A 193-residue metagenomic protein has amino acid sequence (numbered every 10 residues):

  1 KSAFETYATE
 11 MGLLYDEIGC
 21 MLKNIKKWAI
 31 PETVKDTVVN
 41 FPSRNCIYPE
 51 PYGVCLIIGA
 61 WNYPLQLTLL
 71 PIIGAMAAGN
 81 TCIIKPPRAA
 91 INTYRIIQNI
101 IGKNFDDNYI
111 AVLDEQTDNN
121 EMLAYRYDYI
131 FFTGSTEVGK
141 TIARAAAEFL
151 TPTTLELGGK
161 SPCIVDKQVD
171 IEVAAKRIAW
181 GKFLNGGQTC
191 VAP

Functional and structural regions predicted by a protein language model:
K1-C46: N-terminal Rossmann-like NAD(P)+-binding subdomain of aldehyde/semialdehyde dehydrogenases
I18, G79, I110, I130 (+1 more regions): Residue-level signal for inorganic ion chemistry
V34-P42, A111-E115, R177-I178: Short gly/ser/thr-rich secondary-structure transition/capping motifs
D36-F105, L150, E172: Conserved small-residue-rich beta-alpha loop and adjacent elements that most often cradle the phosphate/pyrophosphate
R44-C46, A111-D128: A structured beta-alpha segment of the ubiquitous adenosine-cofactor-binding alpha/beta core
I73, Y129-T133: Periplasmic-binding protein-like
N80, K85-P87, D114, G134 (+1 more regions): Short beta->alpha connector loops at strand-helix junctions that form conserved, small/polar/Pro-enriched
F105, E137-P193: ALDH superfamily catalytic-core signature
